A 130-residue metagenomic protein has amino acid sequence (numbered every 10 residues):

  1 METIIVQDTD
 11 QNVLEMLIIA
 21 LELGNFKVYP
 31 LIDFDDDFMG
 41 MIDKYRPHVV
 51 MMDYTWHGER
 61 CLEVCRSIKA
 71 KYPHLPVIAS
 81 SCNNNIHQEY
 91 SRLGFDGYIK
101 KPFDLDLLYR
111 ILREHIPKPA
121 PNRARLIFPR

Functional and structural regions predicted by a protein language model:
D10-P30, D35: Two-component/phosphorelay signaling modules centered on CheY-like receiver
L31-V49: Acidic, metal-coordinating helix/loop segments flanking the phosphotransfer/catalytic sites of two-component signaling
F38, M51-I68: Conserved phosphotransfer microenvironments
D43-Y45, S67-H74, L93, E114: Conserved phosphotransfer cores of two-component systems
E63, C82-I99: Alpha4 helix (beta4-alpha4-beta5 surface) of REC/receiver domains from two-component response regulators
I78-S80: Hydrophobic/aromatic residues positioned on beta-strands within the core alpha/beta folds
F103-R113: C-terminal output helix
K118-R130: CheY-like receiver
